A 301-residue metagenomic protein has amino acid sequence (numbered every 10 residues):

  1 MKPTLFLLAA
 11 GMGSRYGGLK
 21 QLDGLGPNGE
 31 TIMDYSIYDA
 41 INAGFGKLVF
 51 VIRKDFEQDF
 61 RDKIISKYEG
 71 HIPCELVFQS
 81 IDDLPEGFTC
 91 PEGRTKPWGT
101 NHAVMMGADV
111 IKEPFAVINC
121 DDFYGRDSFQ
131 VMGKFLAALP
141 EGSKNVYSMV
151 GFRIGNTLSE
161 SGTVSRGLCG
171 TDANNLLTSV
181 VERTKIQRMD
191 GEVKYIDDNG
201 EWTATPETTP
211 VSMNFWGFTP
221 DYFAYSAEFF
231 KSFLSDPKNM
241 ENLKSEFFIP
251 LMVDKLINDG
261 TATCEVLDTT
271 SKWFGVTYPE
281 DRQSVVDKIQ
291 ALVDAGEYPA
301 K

Functional and structural regions predicted by a protein language model:
M1-A10, P27-V117, Y124-V131, A137-A138: Conserved N-terminal catalytic core of the sugar/cofactor nucleotidyltransferase
M12, D121-D122, I154: Active-site metal-binding loops of divalent metal-dependent hydrolases
L22, C169-T171, V266: A structural signal for short hydrophobic beta-strand segments in well-ordered beta-sheet cores
D59-F60, D127, Y225, M252 (+1 more regions): Phosphate- and divalent-cation-binding pockets in alpha/beta enzyme and binding domains that engage nucleotide-derived
R126-W216, P220: Conserved core of the sugar-phosphate nucleotidyltransferase
P210, E265-S271: Catalytic beta-strand/loop signature of glycosyltransferases that borders the donor
S226-A262: A C-terminal functional module that forms or caps the active site or interfaces directly with catalytic machinery
